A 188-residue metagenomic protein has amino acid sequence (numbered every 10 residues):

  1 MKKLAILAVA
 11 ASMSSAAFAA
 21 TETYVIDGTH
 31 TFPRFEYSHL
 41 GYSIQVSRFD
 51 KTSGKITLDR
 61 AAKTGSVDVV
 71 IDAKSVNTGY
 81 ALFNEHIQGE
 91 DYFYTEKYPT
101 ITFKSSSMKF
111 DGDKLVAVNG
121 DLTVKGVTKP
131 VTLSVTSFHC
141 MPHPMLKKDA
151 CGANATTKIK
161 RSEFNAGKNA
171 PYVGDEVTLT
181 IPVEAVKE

Functional and structural regions predicted by a protein language model:
M1-L4, A8: Positively charged n-region of N-terminal signal peptides that target proteins for export
S14-A17: N-terminal signal peptide c-region/cleavage motif recognized by signal peptidases
A19-E188: Low-complexity, acidic/polar, glycine-enriched regions of mature
